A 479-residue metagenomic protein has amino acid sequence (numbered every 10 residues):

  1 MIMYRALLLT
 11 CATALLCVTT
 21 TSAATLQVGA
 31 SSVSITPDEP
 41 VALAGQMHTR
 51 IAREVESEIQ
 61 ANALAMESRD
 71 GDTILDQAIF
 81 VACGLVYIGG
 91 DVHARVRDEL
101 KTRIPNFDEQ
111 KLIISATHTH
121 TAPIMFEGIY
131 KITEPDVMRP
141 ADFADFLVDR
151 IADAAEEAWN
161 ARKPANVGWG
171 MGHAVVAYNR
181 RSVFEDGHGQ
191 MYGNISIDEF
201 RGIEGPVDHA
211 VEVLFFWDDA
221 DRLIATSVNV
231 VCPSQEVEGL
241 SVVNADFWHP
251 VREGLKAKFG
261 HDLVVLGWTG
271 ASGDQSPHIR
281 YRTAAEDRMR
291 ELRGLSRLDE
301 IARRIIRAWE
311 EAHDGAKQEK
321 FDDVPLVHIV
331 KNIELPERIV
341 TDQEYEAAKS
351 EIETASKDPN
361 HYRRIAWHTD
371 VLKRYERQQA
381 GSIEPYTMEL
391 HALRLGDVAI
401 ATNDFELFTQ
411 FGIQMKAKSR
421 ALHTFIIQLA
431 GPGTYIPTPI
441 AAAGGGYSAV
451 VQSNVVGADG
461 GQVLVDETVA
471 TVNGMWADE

Functional and structural regions predicted by a protein language model:
M1-Y4: N-terminal secretory signal peptides that target proteins for export/translocation
A6-T19: Bacterial N-terminal signal peptides
A24-V264, W268-E300, I306, H313 (+1 more regions): Conserved beta-alpha junction segments in alpha/beta enzyme cores
